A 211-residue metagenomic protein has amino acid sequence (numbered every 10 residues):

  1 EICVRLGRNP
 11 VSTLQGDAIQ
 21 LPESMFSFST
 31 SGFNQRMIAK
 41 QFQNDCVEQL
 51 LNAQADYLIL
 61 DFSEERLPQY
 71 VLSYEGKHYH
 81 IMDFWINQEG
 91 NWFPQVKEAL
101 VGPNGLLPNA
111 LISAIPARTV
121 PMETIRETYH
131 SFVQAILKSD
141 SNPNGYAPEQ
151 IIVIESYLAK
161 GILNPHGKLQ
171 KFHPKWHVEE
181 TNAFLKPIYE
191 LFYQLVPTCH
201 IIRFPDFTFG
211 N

Functional and structural regions predicted by a protein language model:
E1-S24, Y70-L106: Adenosine ribonucleotide-centric catalytic and binding domains
E1-Y57: Basic, amphipathic N-terminal segments that precede the first structured/catalytic domain
S29-N34, L67, F84-Q134, P165-E179: Surface-exposed cleft-lining segments at the edges of enzyme active sites
Q41-N91: Active-site cores of enzymes that catalyze phosphoryl transfer or operate on phosphate-rich substrates
F42-L58, T128-P148, L191: Short amphipathic alpha-helices and their capping/turn segments at secondary-structure boundaries
A55-L72, I151-H166, R203-F209: Short loop/turn segments at strand-loop or loop-helix junctions that form parts of catalytic or ligand-binding pockets
N87-P103, P108, L137-Q150, A183-I201: Structural alpha-beta junctions
G161-P205, N211: Substrate-gating cap/lid alpha-helix
